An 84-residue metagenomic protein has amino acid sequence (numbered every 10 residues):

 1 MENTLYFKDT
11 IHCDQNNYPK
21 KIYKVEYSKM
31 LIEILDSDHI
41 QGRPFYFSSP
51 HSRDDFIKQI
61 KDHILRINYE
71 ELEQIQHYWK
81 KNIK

Functional and structural regions predicted by a protein language model:
M1-E2, K80-K84: Short intrinsically disordered terminal tails
M1-H12: Negatively charged, low-complexity tracts enriched in Asp/Glu with abundant Ser/Thr
C13-D62: Acidic, low-complexity, intrinsically disordered interaction modules
R53, I57, K61, L65 (+2 more regions): Residue-level detector of alpha-helical secondary structure
